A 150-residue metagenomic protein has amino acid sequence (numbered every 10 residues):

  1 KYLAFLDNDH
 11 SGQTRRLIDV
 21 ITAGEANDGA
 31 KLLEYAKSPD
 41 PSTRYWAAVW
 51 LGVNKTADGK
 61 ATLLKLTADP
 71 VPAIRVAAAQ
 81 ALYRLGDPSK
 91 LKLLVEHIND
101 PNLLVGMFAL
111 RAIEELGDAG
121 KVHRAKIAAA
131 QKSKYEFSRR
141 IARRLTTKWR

Functional and structural regions predicted by a protein language model:
K1-L6, E25-K37, T56-A68, D87-N99 (+1 more regions): Amphipathic alpha-helical scaffolding segments comprising HEAT/armadillo-like alpha-solenoid repeats
H10-S11, P39-D40, P70-V71, P101-N102 (+1 more regions): Short inter-helical turns and helix N-cap capping residues of alpha-solenoid HEAT/ARM repeat scaffolds
S11-V20, A47-A48, A78-A79, L110: Boundary/linker elements of alpha-helical solenoid repeat scaffolds
T14-R15, R44, R75, G106 (+1 more regions): Residue-level detector of extended alpha-helical repeat arrays and alpha-solenoid scaffolds
V20-W46, W50: N-terminal segments that cap or nucleate solenoid repeat domains
I21-E25, L51, K55, L82 (+5 more regions): Alpha-solenoid repeat junctions
P41, Y45-V53, A61-L64, P72-P88 (+2 more regions): Alpha-helical adaptor scaffolds
A128-R150: Eukaryotic acidic, Ser/Thr-rich intrinsically disordered low-complexity regions
